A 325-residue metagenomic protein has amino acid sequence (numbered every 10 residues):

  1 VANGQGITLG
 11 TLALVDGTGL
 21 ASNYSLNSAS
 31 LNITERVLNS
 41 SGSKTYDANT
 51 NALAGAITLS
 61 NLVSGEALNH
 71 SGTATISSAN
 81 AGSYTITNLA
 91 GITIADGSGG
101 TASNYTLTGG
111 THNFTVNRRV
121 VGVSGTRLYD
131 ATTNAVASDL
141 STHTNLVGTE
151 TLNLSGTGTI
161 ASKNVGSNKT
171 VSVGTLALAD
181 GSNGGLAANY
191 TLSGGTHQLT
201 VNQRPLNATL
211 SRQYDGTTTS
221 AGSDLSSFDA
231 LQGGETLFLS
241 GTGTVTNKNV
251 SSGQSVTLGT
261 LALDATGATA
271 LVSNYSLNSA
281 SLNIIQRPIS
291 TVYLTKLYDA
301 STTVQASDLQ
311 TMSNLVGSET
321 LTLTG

Functional and structural regions predicted by a protein language model:
V1-G325: Short loop/turn motifs that initiate or flank beta-strands
